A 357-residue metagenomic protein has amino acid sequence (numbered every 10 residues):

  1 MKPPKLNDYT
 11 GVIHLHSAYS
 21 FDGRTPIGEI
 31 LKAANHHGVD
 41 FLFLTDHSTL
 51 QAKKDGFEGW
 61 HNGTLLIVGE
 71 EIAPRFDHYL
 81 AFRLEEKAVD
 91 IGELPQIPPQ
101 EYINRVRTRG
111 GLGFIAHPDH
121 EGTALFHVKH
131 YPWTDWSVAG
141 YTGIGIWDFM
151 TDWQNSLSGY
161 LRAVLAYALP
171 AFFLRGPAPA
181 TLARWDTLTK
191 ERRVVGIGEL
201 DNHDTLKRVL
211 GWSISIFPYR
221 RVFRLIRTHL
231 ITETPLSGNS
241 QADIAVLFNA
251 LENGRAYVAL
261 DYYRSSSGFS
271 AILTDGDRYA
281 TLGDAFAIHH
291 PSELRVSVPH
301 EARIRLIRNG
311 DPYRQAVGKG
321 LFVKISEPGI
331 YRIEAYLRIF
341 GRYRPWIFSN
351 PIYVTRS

Functional and structural regions predicted by a protein language model:
M1-D8, S20, I27-E29, E191-G196 (+1 more regions): C-terminal functional module detector
K2-G159, R175-T187, E191, E199 (+1 more regions): A metal-dependent hydrolase metal-coordination microenvironment
V12-I13, E85, V164-Y167, V209 (+1 more regions): Generic signal for short, ordered secondary-structure residues within or immediately flanking folded domains
L157-F173: A solvent-exposed, charged loop/short amphipathic helix patch at secondary-structure junctions
